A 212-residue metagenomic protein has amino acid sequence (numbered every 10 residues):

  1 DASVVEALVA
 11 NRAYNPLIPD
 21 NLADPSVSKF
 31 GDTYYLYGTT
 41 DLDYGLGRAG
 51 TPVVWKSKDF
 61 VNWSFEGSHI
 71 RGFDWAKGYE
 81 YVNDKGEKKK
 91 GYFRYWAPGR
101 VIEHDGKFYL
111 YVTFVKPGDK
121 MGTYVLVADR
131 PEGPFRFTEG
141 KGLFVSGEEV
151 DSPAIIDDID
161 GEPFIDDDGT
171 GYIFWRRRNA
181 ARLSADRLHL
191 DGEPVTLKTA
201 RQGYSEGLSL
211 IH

Functional and structural regions predicted by a protein language model:
D1-H212: Carbohydrate-active catalytic/glycan-binding domains of CAZyme proteins, especially the secreted or lumenal ectodomains
